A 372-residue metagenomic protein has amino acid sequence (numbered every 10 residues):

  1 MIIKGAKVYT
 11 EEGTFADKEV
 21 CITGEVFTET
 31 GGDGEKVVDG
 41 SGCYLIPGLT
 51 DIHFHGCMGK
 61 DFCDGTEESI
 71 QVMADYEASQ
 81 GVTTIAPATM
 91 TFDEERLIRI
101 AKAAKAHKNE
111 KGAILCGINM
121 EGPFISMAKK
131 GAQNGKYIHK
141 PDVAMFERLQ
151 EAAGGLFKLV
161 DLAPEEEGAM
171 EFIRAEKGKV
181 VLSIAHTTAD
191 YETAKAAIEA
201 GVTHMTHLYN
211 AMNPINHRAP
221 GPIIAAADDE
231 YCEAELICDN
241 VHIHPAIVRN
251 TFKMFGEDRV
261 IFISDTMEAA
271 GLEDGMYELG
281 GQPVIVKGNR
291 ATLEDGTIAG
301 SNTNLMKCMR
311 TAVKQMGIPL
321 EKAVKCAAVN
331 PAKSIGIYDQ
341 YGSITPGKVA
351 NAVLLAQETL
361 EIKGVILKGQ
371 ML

Functional and structural regions predicted by a protein language model:
M1-I46: Histidine-rich, glycine-flanked metal-binding segment
G42, H53, M120, E176 (+3 more regions): Conserved, mostly hydrophobic/aromatic
C43-G65, A352: Di-metal (Zn2+ and/or Mg2+/Mn2+) metal-binding site signature of metallo-dependent hydrolases with the MBL/beta-CASP
H55, Q71-I100, A113-S126, A153-E165 (+4 more regions): Divalent metal-dependent hydrolysis catalytic cores, especially in the metallo-beta-lactamase
Y76-A86, S126-G154, I198-L208, A219-E233 (+1 more regions): Active-site gating loops and adjacent loop-to-helix segments of metal-dependent hydrolytic enzymes
I100-E121, A128-Y191: Metal-dependent enolase-superfamily TIM-barrel catalytic cores that perform enediolate-based chemistry
E151-L272, L372: Active-site core of metal-dependent hydrolases
I224-A234, N240, F252-S264, A270-L355: His/Asp/Glu-enriched, well-ordered alpha-helical/loop segment that forms or immediately abuts the divalent-metal
